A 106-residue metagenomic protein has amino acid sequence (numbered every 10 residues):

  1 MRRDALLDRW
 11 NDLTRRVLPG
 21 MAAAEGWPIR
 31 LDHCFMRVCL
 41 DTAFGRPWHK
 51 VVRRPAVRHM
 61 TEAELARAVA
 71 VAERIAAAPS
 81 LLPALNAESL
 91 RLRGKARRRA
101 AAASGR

Functional and structural regions predicted by a protein language model:
M1-R106: Positively charged, phosphate-engaging catalytic surfaces used for nucleic-acid and nucleotide handling
